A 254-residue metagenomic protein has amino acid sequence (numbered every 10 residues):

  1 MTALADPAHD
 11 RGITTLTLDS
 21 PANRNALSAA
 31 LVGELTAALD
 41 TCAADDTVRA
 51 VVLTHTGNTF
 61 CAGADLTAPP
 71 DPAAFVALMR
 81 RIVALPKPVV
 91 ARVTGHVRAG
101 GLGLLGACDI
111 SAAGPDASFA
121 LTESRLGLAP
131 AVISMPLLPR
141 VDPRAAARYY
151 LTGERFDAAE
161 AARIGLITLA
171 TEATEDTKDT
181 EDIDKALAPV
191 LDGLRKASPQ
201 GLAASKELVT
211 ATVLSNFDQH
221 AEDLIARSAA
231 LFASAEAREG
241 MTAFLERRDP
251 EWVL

Functional and structural regions predicted by a protein language model:
M1-R11, G153, D157-A159, K178-E181 (+2 more regions): C-terminal alpha-helix plus adjacent terminal tail
M1-T56, T177-T180: Conserved CoA-thioester-binding segment of acyl-CoA-metabolizing enzymes
L16, S20, E34-L35, L53 (+5 more regions): Terminal peptide-recognition signature
L31, L39, F60, L85 (+3 more regions): Conserved hydrophobic/aromatic "anchor" residues that stabilize well-ordered secondary structure elements
G33, T47, T54-R81, N216: Glycine- (often His-adjacent) and acidic-residue-rich active-site loop that binds/positions the CoA thioester
G57-A62, R98-A99, A120, D223: Short, active-site-adjacent cap segments at secondary-structure transitions
V83-L202, R248: Crotonase-fold acyl-CoA enzyme core
